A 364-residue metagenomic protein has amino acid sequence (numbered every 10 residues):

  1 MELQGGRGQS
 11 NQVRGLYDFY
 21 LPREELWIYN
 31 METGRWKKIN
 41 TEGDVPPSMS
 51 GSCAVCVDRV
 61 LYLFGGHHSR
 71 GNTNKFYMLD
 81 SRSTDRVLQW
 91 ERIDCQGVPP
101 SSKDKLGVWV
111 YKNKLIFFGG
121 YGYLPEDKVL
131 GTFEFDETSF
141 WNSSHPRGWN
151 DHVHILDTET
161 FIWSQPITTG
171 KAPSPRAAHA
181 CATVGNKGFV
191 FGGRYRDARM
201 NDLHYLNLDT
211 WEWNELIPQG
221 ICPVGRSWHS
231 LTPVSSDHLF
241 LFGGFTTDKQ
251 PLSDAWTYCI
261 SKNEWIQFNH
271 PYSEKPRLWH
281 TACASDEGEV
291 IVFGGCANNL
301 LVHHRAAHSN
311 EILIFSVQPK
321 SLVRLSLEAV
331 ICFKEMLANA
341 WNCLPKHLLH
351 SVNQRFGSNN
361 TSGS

Functional and structural regions predicted by a protein language model:
M1, L61-L63, L115-F117, G188-V190 (+2 more regions): Hydrophobic beta-strand positions that form the internal "hydrophobic ladder" of WD40/Gbeta-like beta-propeller blades
R7-Q9, V60, H67-S69, R82 (+6 more regions): Residue-level signature of beta-propeller blades and closely related beta-rich strand-turn architectures in secreted
L16-G34, N74-L88, L130-F161, N201-E212 (+2 more regions): Beta-propeller blade signature
D18, N40-M49, H68-R70, I93-K103 (+6 more regions): Short loop/turn motifs that recur once per blade in beta-propeller domains
E25, S48-A54, S102-V108, P175-C181 (+2 more regions): Beta-propeller and closely related beta-sheet repeat lectin domains
C56-R59, V110-N113, T183-N186, P233-S236 (+1 more regions): Residue-level detector of Asp-centered blade-edge/turn motifs that repeat once per structural unit in beta-propeller
C222-I260: Loop/turn-rich, solvent-exposed surfaces of beta-rich toroidal or solenoidal domains
T281, S285-S364: Cullin-RING E3 adaptor/co-adaptor recruitment helices
